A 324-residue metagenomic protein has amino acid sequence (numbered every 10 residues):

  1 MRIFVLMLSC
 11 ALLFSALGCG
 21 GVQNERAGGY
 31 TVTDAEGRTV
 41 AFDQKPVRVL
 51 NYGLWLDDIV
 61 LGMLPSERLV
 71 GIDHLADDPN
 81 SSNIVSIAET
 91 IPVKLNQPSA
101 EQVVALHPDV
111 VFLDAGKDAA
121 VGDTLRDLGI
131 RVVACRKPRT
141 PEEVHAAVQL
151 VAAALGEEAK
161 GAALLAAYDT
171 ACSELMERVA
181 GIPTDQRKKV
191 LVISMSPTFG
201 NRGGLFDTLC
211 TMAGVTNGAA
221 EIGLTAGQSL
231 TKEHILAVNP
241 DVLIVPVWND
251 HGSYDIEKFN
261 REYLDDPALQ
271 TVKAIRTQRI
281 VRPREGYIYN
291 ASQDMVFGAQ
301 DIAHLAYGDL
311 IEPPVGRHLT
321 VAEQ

Functional and structural regions predicted by a protein language model:
R2-S9: Sec-dependent signal peptide recognition, specifically the positively charged N-region followed immediately by
S15-G18: C-terminal motif of bacterial Sec signal peptides marking the signal peptidase cleavage site
G20-Q23: Bacterial signal peptide processing site
G29, T39, A120-S194, T198 (+2 more regions): Extracytoplasmic substrate-binding proteins
A35-G37, E89-E101, P138, G223-K232: Short helix-initiation/N-cap motifs at beta->coil->alpha
L50-L106, V110-A115, G218: A short, structured surface patch at a secondary-structure boundary
P92-V93, S99-G116, I130, T231-W248: Proline-aspartate-enriched helix->loop->beta-strand connector
L205-G227, R282: His/Asp/Glu-enriched short active-site or ligand-binding loop at hydrolase and phosphoryl-transfer sites
